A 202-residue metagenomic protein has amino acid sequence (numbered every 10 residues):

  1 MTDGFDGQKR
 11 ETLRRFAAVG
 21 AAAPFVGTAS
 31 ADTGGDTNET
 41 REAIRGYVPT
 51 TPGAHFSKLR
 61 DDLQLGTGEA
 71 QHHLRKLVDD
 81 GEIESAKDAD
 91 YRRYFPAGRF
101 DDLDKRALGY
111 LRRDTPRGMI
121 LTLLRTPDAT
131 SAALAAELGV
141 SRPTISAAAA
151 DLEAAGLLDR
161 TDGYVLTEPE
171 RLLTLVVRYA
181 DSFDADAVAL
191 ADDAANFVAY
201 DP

Functional and structural regions predicted by a protein language model:
M1-D36, G46, D151, D159-P202: Long, low-complexity, charge-rich intrinsically disordered regions
R14, D61, H72, L121 (+1 more regions): DNA-binding alpha-helical recognition surfaces that contact promoter or target DNA
T28-R41, H55, S85-T115, D162-D184: Short, cationic-aromatic polyanion-contact patches
N38-A54, L111-A129: Short amphipathic alpha-helical interface segments
T51-L63, T126-L138: Short acidic, hydrophobic short linear motifs in intrinsically disordered regions
Q64-A70, L74-L77, I83-Y94: N-terminal functional module detector in eukaryotic proteins
L65-K76, G139-A154: Short amphipathic alpha-helical interaction segments
V78-D88, E153-G163: A short, conserved structural fragment
